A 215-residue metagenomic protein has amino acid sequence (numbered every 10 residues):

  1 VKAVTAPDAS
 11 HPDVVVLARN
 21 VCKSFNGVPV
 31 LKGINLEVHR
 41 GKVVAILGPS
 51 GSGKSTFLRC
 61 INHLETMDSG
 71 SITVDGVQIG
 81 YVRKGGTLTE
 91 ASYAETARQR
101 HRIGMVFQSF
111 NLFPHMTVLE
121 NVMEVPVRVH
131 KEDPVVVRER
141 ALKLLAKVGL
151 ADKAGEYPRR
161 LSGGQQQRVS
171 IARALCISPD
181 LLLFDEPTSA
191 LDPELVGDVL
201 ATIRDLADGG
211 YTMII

Functional and structural regions predicted by a protein language model:
L47-P49: The feature captures the beta-strand-to-loop junction immediately N-terminal to the Walker
I79-G104, P134-V135: ABC ATPase NBD coupling module
M116-E124: Short coil-to-helix segment of the ABC ATPase nucleotide-binding domain corresponding to the Q-loop/switch region
E156-R159, I177, A201, G209: Conserved signature/switch motifs of ABC ATPase nucleotide-binding domains
L182-D185: Catalytic Walker B motif of ABC-type/P-loop ATPase nucleotide-binding domains
P193-L195: Helix N-cap at the start of a conserved alpha-helix in ABC-type nucleotide-binding domains
